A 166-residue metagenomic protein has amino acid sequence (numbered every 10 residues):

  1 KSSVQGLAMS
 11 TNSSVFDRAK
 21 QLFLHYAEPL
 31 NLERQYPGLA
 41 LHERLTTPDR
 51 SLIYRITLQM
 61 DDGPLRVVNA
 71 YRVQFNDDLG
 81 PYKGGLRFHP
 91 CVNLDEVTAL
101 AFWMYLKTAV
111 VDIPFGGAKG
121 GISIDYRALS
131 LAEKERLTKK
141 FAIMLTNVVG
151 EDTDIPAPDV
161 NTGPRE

Functional and structural regions predicted by a protein language model:
S2-S3: Serine residues within intrinsically disordered or low-complexity segments
G6-E166: N-terminal ligand-binding/catalytic initiation module
